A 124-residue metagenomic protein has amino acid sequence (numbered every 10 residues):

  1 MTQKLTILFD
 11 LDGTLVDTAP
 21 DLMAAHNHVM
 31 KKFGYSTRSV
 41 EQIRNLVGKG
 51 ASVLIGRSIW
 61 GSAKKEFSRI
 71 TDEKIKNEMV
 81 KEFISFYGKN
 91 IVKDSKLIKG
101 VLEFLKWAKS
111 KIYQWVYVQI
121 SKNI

Functional and structural regions predicted by a protein language model:
T2-N45, G56: Active-site neighborhood of HAD-like aspartate-dependent phosphohydrolases
L8, L15, L97, W115-V118: Conserved SAM-binding loop
G13, G48-G50, G100, V116: Glycine-centered flexibility sites
V16, A51-V53, Q119: Short, flexible micro-motifs
D21, G50-V53, E103, N123-I124: Short alpha-helical
M23, N27, R44, G48-G56 (+4 more regions): An amphipathic alpha-helix signature
H26, V101-I124: Substrate-recognition element of Asp-dependent hydrolases with the DxDx(T/V) motif
F33, G61-K106, Y113: Metal-dependent phosphoesterase signature
